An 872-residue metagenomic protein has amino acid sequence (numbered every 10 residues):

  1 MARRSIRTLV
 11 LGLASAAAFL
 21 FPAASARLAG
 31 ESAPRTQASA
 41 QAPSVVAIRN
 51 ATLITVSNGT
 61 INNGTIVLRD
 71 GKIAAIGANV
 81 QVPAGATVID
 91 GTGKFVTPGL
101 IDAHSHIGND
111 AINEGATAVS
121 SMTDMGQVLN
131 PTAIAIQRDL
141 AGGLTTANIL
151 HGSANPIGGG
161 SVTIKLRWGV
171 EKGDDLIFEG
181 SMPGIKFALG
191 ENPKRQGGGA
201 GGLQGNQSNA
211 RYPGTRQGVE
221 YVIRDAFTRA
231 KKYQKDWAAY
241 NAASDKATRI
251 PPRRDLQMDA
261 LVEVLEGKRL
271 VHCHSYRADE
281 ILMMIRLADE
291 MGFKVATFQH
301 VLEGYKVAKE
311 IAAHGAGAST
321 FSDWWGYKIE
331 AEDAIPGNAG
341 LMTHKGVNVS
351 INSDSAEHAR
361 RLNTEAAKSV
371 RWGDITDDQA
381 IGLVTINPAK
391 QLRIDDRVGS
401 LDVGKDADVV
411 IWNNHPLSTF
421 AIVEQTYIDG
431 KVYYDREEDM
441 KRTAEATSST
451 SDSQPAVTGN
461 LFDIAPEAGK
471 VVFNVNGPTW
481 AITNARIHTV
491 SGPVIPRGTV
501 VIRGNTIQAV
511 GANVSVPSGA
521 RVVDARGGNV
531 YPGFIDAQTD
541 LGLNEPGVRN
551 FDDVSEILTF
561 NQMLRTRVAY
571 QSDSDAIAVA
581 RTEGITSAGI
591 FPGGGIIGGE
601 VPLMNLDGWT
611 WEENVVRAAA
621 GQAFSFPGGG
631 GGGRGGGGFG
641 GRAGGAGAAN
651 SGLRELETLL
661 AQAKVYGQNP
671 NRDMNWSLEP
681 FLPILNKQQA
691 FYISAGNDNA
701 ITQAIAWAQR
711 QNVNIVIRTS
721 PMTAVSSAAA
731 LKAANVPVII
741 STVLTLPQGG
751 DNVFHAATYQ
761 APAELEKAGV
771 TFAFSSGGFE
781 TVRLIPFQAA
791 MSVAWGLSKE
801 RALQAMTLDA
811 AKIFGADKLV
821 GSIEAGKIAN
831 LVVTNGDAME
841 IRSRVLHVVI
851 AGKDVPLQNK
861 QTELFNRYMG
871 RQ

Functional and structural regions predicted by a protein language model:
V10-A23: Bacterial N-terminal signal peptides
L28-P43, A444-N476: N-terminal pre-domain segments of enzymes
S32-A38, L53, S57-T97, S491-Y531: Histidine-rich, glycine-flanked metal-binding segment
V46, V82-Q127, A133, A141 (+2 more regions): Replace "His-x-His-based motif
A51, D402-E445, A485, E824-Y868: C-terminal cap of metal-dependent C-N hydrolases
A51, I66, G71, G93 (+24 more regions): Divalent metal-coordination and catalytic microenvironments
I112, A118-T123, L270, K309-A312 (+11 more regions): His/Asp/Glu-enriched, well-ordered alpha-helical/loop segment that forms or immediately abuts the divalent-metal
L140-V295, Q299, P416-S418, I422-V423 (+4 more regions): Polyanionic/metal-chelating signatures
